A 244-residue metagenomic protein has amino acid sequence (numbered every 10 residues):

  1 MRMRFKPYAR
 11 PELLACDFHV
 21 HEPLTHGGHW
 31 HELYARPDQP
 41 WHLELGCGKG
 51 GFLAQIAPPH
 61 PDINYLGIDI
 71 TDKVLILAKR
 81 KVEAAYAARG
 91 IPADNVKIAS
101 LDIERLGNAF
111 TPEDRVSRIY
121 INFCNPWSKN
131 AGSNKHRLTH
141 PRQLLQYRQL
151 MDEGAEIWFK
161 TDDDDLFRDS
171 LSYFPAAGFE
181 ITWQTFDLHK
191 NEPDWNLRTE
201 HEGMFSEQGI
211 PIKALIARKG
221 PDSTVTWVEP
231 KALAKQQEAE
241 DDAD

Functional and structural regions predicted by a protein language model:
M1-L43, G51-H60: S-adenosyl-L-methionine
L45, I68: Conserved beta-strand/loop positions that form the S-adenosyl-L-methionine
G48: Conserved glycine-rich SAM-binding loop
T71: Conserved SAM/SAH-binding beta-strand->alpha-helix loop
R80-E113: S-adenosyl-L-methionine
L138-E153: A short glycine-rich, Lys/Arg-flanked "PGG" loop and its adjoining helix->strand segment in the class I
G154-T161: Conserved beta-strand signature within the Rossmann-like core of class I S-adenosyl-L-methionine
S170-D244: Class I S-adenosyl-L-methionine
